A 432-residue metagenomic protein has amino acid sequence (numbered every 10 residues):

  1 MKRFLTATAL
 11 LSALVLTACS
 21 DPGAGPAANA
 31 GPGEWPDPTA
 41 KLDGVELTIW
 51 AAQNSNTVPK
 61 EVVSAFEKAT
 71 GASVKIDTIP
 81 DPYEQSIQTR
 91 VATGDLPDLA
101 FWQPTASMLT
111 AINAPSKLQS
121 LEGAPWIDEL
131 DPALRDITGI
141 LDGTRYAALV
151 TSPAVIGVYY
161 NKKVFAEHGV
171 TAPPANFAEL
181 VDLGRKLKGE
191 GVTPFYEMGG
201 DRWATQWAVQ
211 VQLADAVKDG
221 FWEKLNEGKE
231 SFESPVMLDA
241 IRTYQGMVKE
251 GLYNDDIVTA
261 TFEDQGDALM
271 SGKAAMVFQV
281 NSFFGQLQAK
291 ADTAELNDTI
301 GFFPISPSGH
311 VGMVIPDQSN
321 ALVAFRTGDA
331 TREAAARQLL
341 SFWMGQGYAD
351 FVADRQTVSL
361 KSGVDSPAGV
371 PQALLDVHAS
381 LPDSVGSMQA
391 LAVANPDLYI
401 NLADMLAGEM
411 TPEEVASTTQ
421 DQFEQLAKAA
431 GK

Functional and structural regions predicted by a protein language model:
M1-E46, E424-K432: Short, low-complexity disordered leader/linker segments with a strong preference for bacterial N-terminal type II
G33-K41, T105-I156, A208, G301-F302: Hinge/lid segment of periplasmic solute-binding proteins
A65-A133, A166-H168, A172-A175, A275-M276 (+3 more regions): Extracytoplasmic "Venus flytrap"/periplasmic binding protein-like
T89-R90, P97-D98, D128-F165, T193-P194 (+2 more regions): A structural signal for short loop-to-beta-strand junctions that line the ligand-binding cleft of periplasmic/secreted
T93, H168, E250, A289-D354: Extracytoplasmic/periplasmic substrate-recognition and gating elements
I112-A114, R135-P173, V181, G200-L225 (+2 more regions): Periplasmic solute-binding protein
A166, A349-D350, S362, H378-K432: Conserved C-terminal helix/tail region of periplasmic/extracytoplasmic solute-binding proteins
E227-I257: Glycine-centered hinge/linker elements that transmit conformational signals in sensory and ligand-binding systems
